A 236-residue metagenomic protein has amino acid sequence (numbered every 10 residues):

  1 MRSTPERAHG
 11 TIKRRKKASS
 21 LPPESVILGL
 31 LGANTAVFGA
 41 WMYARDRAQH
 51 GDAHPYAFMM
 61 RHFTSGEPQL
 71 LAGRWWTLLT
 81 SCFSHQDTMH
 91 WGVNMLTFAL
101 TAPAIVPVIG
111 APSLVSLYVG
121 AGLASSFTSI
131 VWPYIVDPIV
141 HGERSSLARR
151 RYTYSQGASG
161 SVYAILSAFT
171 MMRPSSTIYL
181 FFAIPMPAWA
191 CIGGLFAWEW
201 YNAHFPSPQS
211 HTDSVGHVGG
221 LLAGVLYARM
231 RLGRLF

Functional and structural regions predicted by a protein language model:
R2-F236: A detector for small-residue-rich transmembrane helices and their helix-helix packing motifs
